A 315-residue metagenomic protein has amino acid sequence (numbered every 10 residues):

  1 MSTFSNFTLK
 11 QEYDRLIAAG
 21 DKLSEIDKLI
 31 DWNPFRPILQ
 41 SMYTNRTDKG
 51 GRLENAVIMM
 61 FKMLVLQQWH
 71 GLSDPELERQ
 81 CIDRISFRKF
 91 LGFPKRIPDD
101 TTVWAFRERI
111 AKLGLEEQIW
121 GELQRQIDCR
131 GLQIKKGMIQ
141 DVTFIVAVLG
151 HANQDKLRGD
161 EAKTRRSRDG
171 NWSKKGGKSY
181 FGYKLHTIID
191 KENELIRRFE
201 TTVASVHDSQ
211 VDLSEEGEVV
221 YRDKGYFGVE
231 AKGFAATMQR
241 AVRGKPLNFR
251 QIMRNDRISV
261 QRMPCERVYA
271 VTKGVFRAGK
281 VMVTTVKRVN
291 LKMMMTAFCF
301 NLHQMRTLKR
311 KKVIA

Functional and structural regions predicted by a protein language model:
M1-Q40, L308-A315: Charged, often Cys/His-bearing segments associated with DNA-binding zinc-finger transcription factors
F35-K49, F276-V281: Short amphipathic alpha-helical segments and their helix-coil junctions
Y43-N55, M59-F61, Q68-D128: Basic, low-complexity intrinsically disordered segments
K49-I58, K175-K178, T284-M293: Structural motif
I82, P98-K232, M238-R240: Polybasic low-complexity intrinsically disordered regions
E216-M294: Helix-centered, glycine/charged polyanion-binding patches within enzymatic domains that contact phosphate-containing
V275, G279-M282, T307-A315: A short, flexible helix-boundary coil/loop motif
